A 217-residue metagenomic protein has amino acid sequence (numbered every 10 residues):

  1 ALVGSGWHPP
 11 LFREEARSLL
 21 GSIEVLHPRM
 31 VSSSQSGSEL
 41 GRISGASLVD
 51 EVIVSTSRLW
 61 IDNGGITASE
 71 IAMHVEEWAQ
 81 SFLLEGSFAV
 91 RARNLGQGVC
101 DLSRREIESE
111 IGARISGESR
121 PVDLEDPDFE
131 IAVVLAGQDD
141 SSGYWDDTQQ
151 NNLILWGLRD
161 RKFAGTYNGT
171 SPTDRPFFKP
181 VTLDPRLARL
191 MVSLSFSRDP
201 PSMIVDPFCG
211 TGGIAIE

Functional and structural regions predicted by a protein language model:
A1-D126: Non-catalytic nucleic-acid substrate-recognition regions in nucleic-acid-modifying enzymes
H8, F12, I43-L48, S55-N63 (+3 more regions): Extended, compositionally biased low-complexity polar/Lys-Gly-rich tracts and adjacent boundary/linker regions are
L11-E14, S22, H27, V99-S103 (+6 more regions): Generic local-structure boundary detector
E15, E130, E217: Acidic-residue sensor for enzyme active/binding pockets
S18, L135, M191-S193: Generic detector of well-ordered secondary structure
S33-I43, I61-I66, A136-L153, F196-M203: Intrinsically disordered, low-complexity coil segments
W78-V181: Non-catalytic substrate-recognition/targeting regions of SAM-dependent transferases
L183-E217: Conserved S-adenosyl-L-methionine
